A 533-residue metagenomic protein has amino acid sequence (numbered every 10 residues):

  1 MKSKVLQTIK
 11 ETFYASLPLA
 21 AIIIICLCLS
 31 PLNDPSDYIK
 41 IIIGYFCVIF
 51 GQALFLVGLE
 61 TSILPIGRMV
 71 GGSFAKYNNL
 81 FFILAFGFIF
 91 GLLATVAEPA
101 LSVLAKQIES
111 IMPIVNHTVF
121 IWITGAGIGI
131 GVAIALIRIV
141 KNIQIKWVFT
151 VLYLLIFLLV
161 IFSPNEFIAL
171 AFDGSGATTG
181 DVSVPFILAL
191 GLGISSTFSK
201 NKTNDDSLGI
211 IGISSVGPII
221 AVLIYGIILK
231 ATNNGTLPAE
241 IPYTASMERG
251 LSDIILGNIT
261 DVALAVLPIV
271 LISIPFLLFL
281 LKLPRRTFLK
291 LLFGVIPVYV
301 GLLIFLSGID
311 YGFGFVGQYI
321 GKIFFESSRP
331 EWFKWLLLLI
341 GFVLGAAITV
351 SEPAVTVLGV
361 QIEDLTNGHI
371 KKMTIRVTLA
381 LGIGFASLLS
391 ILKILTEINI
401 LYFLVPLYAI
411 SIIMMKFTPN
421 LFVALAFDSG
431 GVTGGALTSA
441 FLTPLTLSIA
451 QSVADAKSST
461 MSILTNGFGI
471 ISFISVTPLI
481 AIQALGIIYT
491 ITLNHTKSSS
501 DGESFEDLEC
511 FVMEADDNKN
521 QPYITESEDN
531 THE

Functional and structural regions predicted by a protein language model:
M1-S3, A135-T150, N165-E166, F198-Y243 (+5 more regions): Juxtamembrane and boundary regions of transmembrane helices in multi-pass small-molecule transporters and channels
M1-T12, G67-S73, Y77-F81, K200-S207 (+6 more regions): Intrinsically disordered, low-complexity non-transmembrane regions of multi-pass membrane transporters
L6-T12, N33-I43, A75, I111-F120 (+7 more regions): Interfacial loop-to-helix junctions that mark the boundaries of transmembrane helices in multi-pass membrane
T12-L29, A263-P275, L445: The first (N-terminal) embedded transmembrane alpha-helix
K40-I43, T244-V350, A354: Transmembrane helical segments that form the transport core of multi-pass membrane transport proteins
E60-N78, V103-P113, F313-S328, A354-I370 (+1 more regions): Flexible loop linkers connecting adjacent transmembrane helices in multi-pass alpha-helical membrane transporters
L80-I156, K334-M415: Helix-loop-helix junctions within the multi-pass membrane cores of secondary transporters/permeases
F162-I168, V222-K230, F305-G312, S439-S458: Hydrophobic alpha-helical transmembrane segments in multi-pass integral membrane proteins
